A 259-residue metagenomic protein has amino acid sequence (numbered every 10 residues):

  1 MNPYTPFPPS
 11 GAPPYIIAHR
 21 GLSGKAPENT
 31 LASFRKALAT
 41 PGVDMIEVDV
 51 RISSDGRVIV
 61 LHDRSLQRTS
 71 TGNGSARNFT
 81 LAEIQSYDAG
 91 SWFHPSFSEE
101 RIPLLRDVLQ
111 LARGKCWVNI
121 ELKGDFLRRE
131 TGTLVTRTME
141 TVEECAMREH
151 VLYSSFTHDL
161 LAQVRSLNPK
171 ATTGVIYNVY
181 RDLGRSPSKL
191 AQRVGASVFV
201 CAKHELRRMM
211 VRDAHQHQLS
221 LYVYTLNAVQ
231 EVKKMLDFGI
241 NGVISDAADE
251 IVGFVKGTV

Functional and structural regions predicted by a protein language model:
M1-V259: Phosphate-group recognition and catalysis centered on beta-loop-alpha active-site segments
